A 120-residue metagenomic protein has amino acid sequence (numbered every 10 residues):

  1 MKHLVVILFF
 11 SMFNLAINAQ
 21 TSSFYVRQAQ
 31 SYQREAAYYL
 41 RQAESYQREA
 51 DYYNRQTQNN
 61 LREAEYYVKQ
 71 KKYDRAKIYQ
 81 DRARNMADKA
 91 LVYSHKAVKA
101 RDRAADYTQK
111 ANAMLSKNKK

Functional and structural regions predicted by a protein language model:
M1-H3, Q20: Absolute protein N-terminus
H3-L15: Sec-dependent N-terminal signal peptides
T21-K120: Extended amphipathic alpha-helical heptad-repeat regions
